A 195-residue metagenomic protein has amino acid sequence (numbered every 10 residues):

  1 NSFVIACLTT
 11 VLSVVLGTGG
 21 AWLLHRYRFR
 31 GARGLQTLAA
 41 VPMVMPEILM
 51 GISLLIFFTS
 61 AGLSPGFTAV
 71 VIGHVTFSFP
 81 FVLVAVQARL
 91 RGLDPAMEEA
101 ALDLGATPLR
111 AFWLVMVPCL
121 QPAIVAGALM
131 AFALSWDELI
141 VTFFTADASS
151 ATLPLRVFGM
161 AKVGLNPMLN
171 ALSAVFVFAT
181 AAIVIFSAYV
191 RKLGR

Functional and structural regions predicted by a protein language model:
N1-V11, G159-N166: Periplasmic/extracellular loop-to-transmembrane helix junction in inner-membrane transport proteins
F3, C7, V11, G34-V41 (+8 more regions): Residue-level signature of the transmembrane alpha-helical core of multi-pass small-molecule transporters
I5-A39, I56, P95, F112 (+1 more regions): Transmembrane-helix boundary motif in ABC transporter permease subunits
A6-W22, I48, I52, I56 (+5 more regions): Hydrophobic positions within alpha-helical transmembrane segments of bacterial inner-membrane proteins
R26, G31-A32, I48-F77, L109 (+1 more regions): Membrane-interfacial helix termini and adjacent extracytoplasmic/periplasmic loops of multi-pass transporters
G31, Q87-L102, A106-V117, N170-R195: C-terminal transmembrane helix and the adjacent membrane-cytosol boundary/short C-terminal tail of inner/organellar
M45, V75, L83-R89, L93-P95 (+1 more regions): Transmembrane alpha-helices
W136-F186, V190: Interhelical loop and adjacent transmembrane-helix boundary motif in polytopic membrane transport permeases
